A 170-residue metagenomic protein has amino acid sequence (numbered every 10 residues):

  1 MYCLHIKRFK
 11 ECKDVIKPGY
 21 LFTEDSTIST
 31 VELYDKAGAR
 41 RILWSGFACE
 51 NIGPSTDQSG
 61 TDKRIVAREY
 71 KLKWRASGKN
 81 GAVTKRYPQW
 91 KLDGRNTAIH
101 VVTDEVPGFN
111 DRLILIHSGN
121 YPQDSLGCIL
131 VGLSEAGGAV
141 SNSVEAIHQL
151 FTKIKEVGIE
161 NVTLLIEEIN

Functional and structural regions predicted by a protein language model:
M1-S141, E145-V162, E168-N170: Cell wall/extracellular polymer interaction/catalysis modules
